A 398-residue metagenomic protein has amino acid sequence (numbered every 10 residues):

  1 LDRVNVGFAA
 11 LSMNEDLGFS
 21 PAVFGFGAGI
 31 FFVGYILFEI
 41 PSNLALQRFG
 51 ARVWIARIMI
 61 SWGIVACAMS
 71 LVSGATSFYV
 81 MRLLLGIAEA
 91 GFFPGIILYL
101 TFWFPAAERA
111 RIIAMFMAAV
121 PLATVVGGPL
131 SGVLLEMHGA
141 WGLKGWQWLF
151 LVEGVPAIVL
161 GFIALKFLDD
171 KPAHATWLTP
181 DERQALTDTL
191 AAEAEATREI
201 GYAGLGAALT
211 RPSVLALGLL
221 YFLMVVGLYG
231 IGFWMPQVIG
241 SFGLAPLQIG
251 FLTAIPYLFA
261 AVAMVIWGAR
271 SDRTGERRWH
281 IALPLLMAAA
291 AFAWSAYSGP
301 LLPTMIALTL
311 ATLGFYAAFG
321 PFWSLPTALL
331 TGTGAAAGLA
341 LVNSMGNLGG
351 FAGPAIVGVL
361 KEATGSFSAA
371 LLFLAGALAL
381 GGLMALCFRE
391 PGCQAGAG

Functional and structural regions predicted by a protein language model:
L1-P21, G127-S131, I231-P236, G353: Extracytoplasmic
V6-G7, G206-M264, F319, W323 (+1 more regions): Extracytoplasmic gate region of multi-pass secondary transporters
G18, G50, L71-S77, A88 (+3 more regions): Helix-breaking motifs and short loop linkers at transmembrane-helix boundaries and internal kinks in secondary membrane
L37-T76: Conserved MFS/SLC helix-loop-helix module at the cytosolic interface between two early adjacent transmembrane helices
Q47-M59, D272-L285: Cytoplasmic membrane-interface "Motif A"-like loop-to-helix N-cap segments of 12-TM Major Facilitator Superfamily
M81-A118: Cytoplasmic helix-loop-helix junction between adjacent transmembrane helices in 12-TM secondary transporters
I113-L135, P156-A157, N343-G353: Glycine-rich segments within core transmembrane alpha-helices of 12-TM secondary carriers
G275-L325: C-terminal transmembrane helical hairpin of 12-TM major facilitator-type secondary transporters
